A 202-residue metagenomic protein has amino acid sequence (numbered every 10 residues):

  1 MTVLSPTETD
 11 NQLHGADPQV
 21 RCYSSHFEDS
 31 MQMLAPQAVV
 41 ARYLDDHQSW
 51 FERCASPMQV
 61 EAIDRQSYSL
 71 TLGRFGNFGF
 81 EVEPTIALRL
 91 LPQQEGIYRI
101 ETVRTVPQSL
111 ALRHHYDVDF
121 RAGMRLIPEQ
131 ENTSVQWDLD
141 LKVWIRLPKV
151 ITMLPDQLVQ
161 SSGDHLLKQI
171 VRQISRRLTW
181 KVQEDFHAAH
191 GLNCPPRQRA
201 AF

Functional and structural regions predicted by a protein language model:
T2-E81: Hydrophobic ligand-binding cavity/cleft-lining segments
S30-M31, G73-N77, R89, H115-D119 (+3 more regions): A general structural signal for short secondary-structure boundary/capping elements
S30-P36, G73-F75, L91-Q93, R125-I127 (+1 more regions): Solvent-exposed residues in well-ordered beta-strands and their adjoining turns, especially edge/terminal strands
V40-A41, L88, L139: Hydrophobic pocket/interface hotspot
Q66-F75, E101-P107, L141-K142: Generic short beta-strand segments
V82-S134: Hydrophobic-ligand binding "helix-grip"
L112-D164: Beta-strand/loop substructures that line and gate deep hydrophobic ligand-binding cavities in soluble
L154-A201: A conserved amphipathic terminal alpha-helix motif
